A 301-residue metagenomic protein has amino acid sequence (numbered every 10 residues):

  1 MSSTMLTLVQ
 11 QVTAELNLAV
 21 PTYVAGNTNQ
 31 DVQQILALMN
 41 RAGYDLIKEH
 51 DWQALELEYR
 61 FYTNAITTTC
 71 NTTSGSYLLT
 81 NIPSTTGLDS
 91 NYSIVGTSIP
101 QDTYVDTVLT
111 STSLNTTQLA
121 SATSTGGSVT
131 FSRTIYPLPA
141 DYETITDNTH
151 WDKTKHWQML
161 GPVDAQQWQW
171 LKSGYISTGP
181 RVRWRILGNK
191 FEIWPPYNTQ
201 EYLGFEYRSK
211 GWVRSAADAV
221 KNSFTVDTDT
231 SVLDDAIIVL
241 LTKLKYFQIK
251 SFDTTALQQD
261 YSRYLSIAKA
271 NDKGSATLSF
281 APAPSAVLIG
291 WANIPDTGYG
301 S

Functional and structural regions predicted by a protein language model:
M1-T73, T86-T97, Y104-T107, T112-S113 (+2 more regions): Glycine-enriched, solvent-exposed interface loops adjoining structured elements
S76-P83: Short alpha-helix capping/helix-loop boundary micro-motifs
